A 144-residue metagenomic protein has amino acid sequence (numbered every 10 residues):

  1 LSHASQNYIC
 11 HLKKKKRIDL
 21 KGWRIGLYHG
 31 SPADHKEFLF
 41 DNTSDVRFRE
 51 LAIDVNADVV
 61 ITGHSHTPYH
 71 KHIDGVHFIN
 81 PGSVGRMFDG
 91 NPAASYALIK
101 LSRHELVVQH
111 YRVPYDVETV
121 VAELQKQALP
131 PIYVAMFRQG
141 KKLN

Functional and structural regions predicted by a protein language model:
L1-V59: Conserved catalytic scaffold of divalent metal-dependent phosphoesterases
I9, H29, H64, G82 (+1 more regions): Divalent metal-coordination and catalytic microenvironments
K13-R17, T67-P68, Y96: Short, acidic/polar N-cap/turn motifs at the starts of alpha helices
I25, P68-Y69, G140: Short secondary-structure capping/turn micro-motifs that flank functional sites
P32, T67, G85: Short active-site segment of divalent metal-dependent hydrolases/proteases that encodes the spacing between
V59, H72-N144: Acidic, His/Gly-rich catalytic cores of divalent-metal-dependent hydrolytic chemistry
V60-H66: Acidic, metal-binding active-site segment of PIN/NYN-like and related structure-specific nucleases
